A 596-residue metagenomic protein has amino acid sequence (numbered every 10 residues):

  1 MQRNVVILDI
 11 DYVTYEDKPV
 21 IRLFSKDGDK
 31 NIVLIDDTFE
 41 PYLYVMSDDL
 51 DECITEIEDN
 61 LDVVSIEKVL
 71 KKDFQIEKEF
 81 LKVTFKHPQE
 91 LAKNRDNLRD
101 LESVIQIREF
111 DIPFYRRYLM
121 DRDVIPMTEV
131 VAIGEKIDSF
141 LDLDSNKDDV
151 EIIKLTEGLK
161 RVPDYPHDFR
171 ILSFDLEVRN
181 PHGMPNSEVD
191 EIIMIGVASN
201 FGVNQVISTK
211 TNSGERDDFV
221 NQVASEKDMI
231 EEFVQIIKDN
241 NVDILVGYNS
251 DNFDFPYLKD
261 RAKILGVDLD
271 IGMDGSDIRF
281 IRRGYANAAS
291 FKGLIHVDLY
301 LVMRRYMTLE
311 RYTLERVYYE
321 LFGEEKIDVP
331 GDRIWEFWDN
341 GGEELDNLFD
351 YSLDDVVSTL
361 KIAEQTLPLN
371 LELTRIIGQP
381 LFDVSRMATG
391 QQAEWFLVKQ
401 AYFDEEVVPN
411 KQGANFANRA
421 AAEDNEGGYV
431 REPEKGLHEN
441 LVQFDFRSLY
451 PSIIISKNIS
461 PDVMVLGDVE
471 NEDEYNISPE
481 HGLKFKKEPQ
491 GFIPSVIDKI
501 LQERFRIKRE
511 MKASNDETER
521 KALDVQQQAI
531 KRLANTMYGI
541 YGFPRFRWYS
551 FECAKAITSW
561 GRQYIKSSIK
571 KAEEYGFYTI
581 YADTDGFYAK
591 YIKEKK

Functional and structural regions predicted by a protein language model:
M1-L61, E151-I244: Conserved RNase H-like, two-metal-ion catalytic cores of nucleic-acid enzymes
Q2-V5, F24, I125-L141, W335-K457 (+4 more regions): Common nucleic-acid-contacting/processivity interface regions adjacent to the catalytic cores of nucleic-acid enzymes
F74-D168, I377: N-terminal accessory regions of nucleic-acid-interacting proteins
T84, V242-S250, R375, F577-Y581 (+1 more regions): Short glycine-rich phosphate-binding loop at a beta-alpha junction
N94, P181-G183, P256, R305-Y306 (+7 more regions): Short helix/loop capping segments that flank catalytic or ligand/cofactor-binding pockets
I107, D111-P113, F446-L449, I455 (+2 more regions): Conserved catalytic core of nucleic-acid polymerases
L143-V178, G275, R282, A289 (+2 more regions): Extended, Lys/Arg-enriched charged tracts that mediate electrostatic binding to polyanionic substrates
Q205-I207, E215-A224, L245, F255 (+1 more regions): Active-site-proximal helix-loop-helix substrate-binding element of RNase H-like nuclease domains
